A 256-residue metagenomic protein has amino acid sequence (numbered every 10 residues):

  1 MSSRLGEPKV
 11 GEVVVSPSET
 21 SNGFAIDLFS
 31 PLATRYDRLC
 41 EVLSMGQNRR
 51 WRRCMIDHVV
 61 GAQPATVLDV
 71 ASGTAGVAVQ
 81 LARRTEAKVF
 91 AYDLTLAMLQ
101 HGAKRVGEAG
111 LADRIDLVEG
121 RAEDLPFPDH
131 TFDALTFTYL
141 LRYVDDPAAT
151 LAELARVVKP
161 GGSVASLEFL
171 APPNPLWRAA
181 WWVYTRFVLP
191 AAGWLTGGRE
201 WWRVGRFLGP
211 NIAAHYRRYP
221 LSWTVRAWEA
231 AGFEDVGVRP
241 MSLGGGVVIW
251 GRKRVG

Functional and structural regions predicted by a protein language model:
M45-P64: Conserved alpha-helix/loop element of class I SAM-dependent methyltransferases that forms part of the SAM/SAH-binding
T66-D124: Class I SAM-dependent methyltransferase SAM/SAH-binding core
E123-A134: A short acidic, Gly/Pro-enriched loop at the edge of an enzyme's catalytic core that lines a small-molecule cofactor
D133-P147: A short SAM/SAH-binding and catalytic strip from SAM-dependent methyltransferases
A148-P160: A short glycine-rich, Lys/Arg-flanked "PGG" loop and its adjoining helix->strand segment in the class I
G162-F169: Conserved beta-strand signature within the Rossmann-like core of class I S-adenosyl-L-methionine
A171-A227, G237: C-terminal alpha-helical "lid/dimerization" subdomain adjacent to the S-adenosyl-L-methionine
A231-G256: Core SAM-dependent methyltransferase catalytic element
